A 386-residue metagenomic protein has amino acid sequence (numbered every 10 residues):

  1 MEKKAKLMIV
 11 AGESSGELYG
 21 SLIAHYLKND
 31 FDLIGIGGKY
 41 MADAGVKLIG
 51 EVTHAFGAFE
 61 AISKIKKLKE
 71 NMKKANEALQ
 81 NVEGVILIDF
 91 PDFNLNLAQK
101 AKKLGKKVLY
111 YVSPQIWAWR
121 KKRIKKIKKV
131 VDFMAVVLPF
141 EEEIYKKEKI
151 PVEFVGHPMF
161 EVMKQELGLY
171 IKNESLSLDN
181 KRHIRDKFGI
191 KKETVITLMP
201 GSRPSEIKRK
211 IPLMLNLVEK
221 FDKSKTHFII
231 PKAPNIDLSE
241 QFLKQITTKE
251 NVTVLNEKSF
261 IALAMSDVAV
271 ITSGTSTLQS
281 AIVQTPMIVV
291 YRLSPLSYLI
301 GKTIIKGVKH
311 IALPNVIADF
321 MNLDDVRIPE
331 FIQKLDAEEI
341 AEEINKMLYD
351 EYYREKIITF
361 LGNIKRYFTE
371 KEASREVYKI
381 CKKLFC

Functional and structural regions predicted by a protein language model:
M1-C386: Nucleotide-activated sugar donor-binding and catalytic core shared by glycosyltransferases and related lipid-linked
